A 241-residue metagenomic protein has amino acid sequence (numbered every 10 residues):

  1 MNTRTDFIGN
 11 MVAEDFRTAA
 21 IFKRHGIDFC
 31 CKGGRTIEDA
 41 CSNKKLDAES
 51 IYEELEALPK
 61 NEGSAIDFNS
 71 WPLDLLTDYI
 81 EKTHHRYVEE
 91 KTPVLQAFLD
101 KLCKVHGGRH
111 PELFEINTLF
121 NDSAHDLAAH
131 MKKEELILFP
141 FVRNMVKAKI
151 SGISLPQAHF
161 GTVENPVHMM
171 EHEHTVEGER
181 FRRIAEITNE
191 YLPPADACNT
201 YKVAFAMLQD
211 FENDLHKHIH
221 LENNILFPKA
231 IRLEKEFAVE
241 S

Functional and structural regions predicted by a protein language model:
M1-S241: Small-residue-biased structural context
